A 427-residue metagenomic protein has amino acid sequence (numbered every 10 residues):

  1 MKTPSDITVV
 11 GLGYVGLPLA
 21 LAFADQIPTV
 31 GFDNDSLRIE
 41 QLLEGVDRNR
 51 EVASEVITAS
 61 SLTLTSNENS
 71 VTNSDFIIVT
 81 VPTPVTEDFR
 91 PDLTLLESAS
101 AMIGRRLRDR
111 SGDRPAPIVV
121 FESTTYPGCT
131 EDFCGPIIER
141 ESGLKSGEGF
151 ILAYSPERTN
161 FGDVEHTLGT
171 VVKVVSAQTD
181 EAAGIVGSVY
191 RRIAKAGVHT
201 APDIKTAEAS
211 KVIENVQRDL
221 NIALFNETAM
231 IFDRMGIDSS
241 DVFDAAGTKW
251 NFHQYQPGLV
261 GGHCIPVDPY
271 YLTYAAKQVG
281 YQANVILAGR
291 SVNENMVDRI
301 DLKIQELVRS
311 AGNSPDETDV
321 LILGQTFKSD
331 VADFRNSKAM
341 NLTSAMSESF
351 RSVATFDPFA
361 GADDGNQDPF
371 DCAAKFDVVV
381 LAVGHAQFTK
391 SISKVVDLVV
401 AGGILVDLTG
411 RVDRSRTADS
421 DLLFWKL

Functional and structural regions predicted by a protein language model:
M1-L427: Structural/interface elements that position substrates and couple domains in central-metabolism enzymes
